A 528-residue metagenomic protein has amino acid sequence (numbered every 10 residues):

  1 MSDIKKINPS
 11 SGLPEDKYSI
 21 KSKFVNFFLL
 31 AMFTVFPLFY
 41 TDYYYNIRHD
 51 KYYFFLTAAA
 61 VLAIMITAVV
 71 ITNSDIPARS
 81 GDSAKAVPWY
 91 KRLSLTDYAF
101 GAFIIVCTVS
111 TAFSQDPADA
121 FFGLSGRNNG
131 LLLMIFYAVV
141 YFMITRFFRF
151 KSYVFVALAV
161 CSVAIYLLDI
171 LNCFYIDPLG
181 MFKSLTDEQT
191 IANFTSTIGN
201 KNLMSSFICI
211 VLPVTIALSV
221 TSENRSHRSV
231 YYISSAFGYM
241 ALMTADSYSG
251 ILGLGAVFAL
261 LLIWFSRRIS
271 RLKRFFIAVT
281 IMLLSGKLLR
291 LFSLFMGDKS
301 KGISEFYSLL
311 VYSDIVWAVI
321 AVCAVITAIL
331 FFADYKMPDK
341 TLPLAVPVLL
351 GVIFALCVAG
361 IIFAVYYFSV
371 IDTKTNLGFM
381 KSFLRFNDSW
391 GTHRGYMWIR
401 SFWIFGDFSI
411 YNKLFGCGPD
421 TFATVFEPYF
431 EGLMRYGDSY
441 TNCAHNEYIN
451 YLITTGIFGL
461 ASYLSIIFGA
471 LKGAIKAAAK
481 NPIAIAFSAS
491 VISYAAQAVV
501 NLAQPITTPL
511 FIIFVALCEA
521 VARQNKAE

Functional and structural regions predicted by a protein language model:
S2-D42, A58-V69, G101-A112, G130-M143 (+7 more regions): Alpha-helical transmembrane segments of multi-pass inner-membrane proteins
F39-Y53: Short, hydrophobic transmembrane alpha-helix segments
K51, F121-G130: Non-cytosolic membrane-interface motifs at loop->transmembrane helix junctions
T67-Y90, T108-F122, D177: Transmembrane alpha-helix boundary signature
T72-P77, F332-P338, A522-E528: Membrane-interface capping segments at transmembrane-helix boundaries
D82-Y98, R149-A159, S229: Membrane-interfacial loop-to-helix junctions in multi-pass inner-membrane proteins
N200, T392-Y440, T455-G459: TM-adjacent membrane-interface loops and short helices in multi-pass inner/ER membrane proteins
